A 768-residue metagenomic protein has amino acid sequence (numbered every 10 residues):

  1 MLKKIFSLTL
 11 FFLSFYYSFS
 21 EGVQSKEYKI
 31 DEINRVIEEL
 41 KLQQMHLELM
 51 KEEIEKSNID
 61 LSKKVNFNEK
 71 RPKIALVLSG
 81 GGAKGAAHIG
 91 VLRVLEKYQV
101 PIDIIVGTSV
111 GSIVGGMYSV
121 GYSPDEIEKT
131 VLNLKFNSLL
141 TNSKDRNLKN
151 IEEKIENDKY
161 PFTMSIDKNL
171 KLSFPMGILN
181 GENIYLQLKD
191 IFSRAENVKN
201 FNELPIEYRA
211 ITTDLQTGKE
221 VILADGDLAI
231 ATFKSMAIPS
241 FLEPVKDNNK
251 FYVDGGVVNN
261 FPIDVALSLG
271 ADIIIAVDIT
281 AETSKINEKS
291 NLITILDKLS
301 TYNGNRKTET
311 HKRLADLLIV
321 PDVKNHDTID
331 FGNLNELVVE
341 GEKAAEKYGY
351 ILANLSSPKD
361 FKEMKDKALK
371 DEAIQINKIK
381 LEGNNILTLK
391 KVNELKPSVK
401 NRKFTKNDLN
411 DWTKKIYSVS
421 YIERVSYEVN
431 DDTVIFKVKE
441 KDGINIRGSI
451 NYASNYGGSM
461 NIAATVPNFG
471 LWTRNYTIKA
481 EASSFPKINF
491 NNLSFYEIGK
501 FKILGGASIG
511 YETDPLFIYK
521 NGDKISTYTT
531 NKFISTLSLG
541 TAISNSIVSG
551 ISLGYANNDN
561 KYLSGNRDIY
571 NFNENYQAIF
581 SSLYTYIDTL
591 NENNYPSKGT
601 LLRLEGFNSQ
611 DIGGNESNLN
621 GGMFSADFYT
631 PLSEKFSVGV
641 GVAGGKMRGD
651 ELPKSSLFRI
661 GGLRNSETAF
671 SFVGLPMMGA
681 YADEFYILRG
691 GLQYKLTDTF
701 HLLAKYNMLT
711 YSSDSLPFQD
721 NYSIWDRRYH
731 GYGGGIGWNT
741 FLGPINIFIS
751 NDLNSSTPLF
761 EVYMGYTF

Functional and structural regions predicted by a protein language model:
I5-S14: Sec-dependent N-terminal signal peptides
Y16-S20: Sec/Tat signal peptide C-region and signal peptidase I cleavage site
E21-T108, G116-K414, S418-N430, K441: Patatin-like phospholipase
T212-L215, P321, G383-N385, V438-D442 (+7 more regions): Flexible glycine-/small-residue-rich
K289, F517-Y519, N558-G565, E616 (+3 more regions): Outer-membrane beta-barrel and related beta-rich outer-membrane complex signature in Gram-negative bacteria
N407, S426-L583, L590, G661-F670 (+2 more regions): Gram-negative/organellar outer-membrane beta-barrel architecture
N445-I450, S581-T697, L702-M708: C-terminal outer-membrane beta-barrel translocator/porin domains of Gram-negative envelope proteins and their
